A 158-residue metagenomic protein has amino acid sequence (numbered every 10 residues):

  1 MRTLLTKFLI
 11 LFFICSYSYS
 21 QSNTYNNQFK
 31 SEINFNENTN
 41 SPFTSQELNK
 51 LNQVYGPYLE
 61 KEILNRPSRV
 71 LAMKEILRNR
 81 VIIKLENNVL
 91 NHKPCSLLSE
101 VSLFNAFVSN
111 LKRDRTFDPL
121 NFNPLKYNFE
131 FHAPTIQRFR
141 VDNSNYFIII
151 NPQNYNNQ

Functional and structural regions predicted by a protein language model:
M1-N26: Bacterial Sec-dependent N-terminal signal peptides
N23-Q158: Short beta-strand and adjacent turn/loop elements
